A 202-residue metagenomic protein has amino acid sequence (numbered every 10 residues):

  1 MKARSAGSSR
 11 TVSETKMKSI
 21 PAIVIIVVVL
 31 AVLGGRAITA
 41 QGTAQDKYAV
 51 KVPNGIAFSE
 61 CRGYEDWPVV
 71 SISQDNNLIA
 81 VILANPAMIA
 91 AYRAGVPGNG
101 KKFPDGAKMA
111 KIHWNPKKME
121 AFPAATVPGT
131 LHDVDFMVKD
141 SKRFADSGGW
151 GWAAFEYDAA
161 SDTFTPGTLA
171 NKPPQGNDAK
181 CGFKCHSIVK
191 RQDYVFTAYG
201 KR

Functional and structural regions predicted by a protein language model:
M1-K18: N-terminal secretory signal peptides that target proteins for export/translocation
S8-R10, V24, Q192: A periodicity- and composition-biased signal for non-globular, repetitive helical segments
K18-P21, G34: N-terminal accessory segments
V24-L33: Bacterial N-terminal signal peptides
R36-G42: Signal peptide processing junction and immediate N-terminal pro/mature segment of secreted/exported proteins
G42-A44, Y48-P68, I72-D75, G100-R202: Sequence context surrounding c-type heme c attachment/ligation sites in exported
A80-N99, E120-F122: N-terminal post-signal-peptidase region of extra-cytosolic proteins
